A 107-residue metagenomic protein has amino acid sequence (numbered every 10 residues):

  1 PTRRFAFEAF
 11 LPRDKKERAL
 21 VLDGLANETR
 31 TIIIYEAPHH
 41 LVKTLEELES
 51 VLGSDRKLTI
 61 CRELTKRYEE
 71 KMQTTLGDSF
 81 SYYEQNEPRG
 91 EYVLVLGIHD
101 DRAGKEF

Functional and structural regions predicted by a protein language model:
P1-E28: Class I SAM-dependent methyltransferase SAM-binding "motif I" and its flanking Rossmann-like core
R30-T31, Y35-F107: A contiguous loop/helix-start segment that scaffolds small-molecule binding in enzyme catalytic cores
